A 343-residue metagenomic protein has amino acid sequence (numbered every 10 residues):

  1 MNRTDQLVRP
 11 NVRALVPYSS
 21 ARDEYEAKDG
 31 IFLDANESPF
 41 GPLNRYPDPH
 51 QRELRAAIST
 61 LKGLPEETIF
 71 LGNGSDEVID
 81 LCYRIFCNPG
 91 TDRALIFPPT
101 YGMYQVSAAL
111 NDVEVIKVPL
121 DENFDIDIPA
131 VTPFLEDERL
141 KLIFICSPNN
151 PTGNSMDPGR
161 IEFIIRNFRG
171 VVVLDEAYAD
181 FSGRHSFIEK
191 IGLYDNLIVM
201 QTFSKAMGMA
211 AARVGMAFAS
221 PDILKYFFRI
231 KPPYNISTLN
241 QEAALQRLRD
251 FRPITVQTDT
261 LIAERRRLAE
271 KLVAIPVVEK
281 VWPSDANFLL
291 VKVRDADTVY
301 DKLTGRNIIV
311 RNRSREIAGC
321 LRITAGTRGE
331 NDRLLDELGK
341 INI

Functional and structural regions predicted by a protein language model:
M1-L61, R139: N-terminal "arm"/small-domain region of PLP-dependent enzymes with the aminotransferase-like
R52, N88-I145: PLP-dependent aminotransferase-like
R55-R93, N111: Phosphate-binding glycine-rich loop
P65-I69, G90-R93, R139, E176 (+2 more regions): Short acidic capping loops at alpha-helix termini that bridge into adjacent secondary structure
A109, I126-E138, P151-V172, E176-A206: Active-site pre-lysine segment of PLP-dependent enzymes
G159, K302-R306, R315-I343: PLP-dependent enzyme catalytic core of the Aspartate aminotransferase-like
N196-A274, K280-V281: PLP-dependent aminotransferase class I/II
L261-I262, A274-R306: Conserved PLP-binding catalytic core of the aspartate aminotransferase-like
